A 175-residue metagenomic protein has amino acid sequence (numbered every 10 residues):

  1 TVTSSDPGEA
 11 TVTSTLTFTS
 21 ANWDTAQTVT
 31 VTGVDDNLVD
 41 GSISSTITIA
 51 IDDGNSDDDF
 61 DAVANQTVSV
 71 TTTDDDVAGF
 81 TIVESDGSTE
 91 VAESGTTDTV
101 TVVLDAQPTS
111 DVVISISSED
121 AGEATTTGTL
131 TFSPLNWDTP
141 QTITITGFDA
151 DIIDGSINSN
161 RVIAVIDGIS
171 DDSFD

Functional and structural regions predicted by a protein language model:
T1-D175: Short boundary segments that mark the start of a structured unit
